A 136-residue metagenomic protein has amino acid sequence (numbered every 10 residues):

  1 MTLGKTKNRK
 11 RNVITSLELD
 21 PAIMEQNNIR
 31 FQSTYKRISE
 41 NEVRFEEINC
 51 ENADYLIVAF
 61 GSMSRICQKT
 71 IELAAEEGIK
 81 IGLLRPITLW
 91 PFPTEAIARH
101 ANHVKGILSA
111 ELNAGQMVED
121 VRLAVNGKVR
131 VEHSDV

Functional and structural regions predicted by a protein language model:
M1-E47: Conformationally flexible catalytic loops at phosphate/diphosphate-handling active centers
R44-I79, L84, W90-A96: Redox- and metal-dependent alpha/beta enzyme cores, enriched for Fe-S-associated oxidoreductases and cofactor-handling
S62-S64, T88-L89, N113-G115, V136: Short, glycine-/Ser/Thr-/acidic-enriched flexible segments
A98-H103: Short, conserved loop/helix-junction motifs that constitute active-site signature segments in enzyme catalytic cores
V104-K105, V129: A short helix->loop->beta-strand "cap" motif at the edges of active sites that frequently abuts
K105-E111: Acidic beta-strand-to-loop metal/phosphate-binding motif
E111-V136: Peripheral docking tails and interdomain loops at the edges of cofactor- or intermediate-handling domains
